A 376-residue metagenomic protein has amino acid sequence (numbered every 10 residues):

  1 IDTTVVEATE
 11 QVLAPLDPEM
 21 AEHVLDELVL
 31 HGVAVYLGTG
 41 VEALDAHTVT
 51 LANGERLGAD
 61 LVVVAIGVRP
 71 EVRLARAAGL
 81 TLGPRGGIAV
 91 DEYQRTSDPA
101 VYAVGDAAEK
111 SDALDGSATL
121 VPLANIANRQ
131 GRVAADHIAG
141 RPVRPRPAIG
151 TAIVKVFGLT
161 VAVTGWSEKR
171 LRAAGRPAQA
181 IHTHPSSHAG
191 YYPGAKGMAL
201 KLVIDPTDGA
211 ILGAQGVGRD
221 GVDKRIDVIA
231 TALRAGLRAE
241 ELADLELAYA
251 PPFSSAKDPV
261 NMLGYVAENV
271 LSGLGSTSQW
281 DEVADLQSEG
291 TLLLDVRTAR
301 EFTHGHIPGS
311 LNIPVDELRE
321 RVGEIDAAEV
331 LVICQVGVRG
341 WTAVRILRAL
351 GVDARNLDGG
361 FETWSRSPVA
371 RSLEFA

Functional and structural regions predicted by a protein language model:
I1-E42, V121-A127, R144-K169, S372-L373: Rossmann-like dinucleotide-binding cores of NAD(P)H-dependent redox enzymes
I1-E7, L293-D295, N356-L357: Short beta-strand "acidic-cap" motif of Rossmann-like dinucleotide-binding folds
E7, L37-T39, D45, P84 (+4 more regions): Short loop/edge segments at beta-strand edges and connector loops that shape dinucleotide/nucleotide cofactor-binding
Q11, E19, R69, A118 (+1 more regions): Residue-level detector of alpha-helix initiation sites
D17, A107-D220, P251-S255, P259-D285 (+1 more regions): Mid-to-C-terminal Rossmann-like scaffold of FAD/NAD(P)H-dependent oxidoreductases
H47-T50, R56-D136, V228, A232: FAD-site-proximal beta/loop scaffold in flavoenzymes
D220-A239: A short, polar/charged loop-to-alpha-helix boundary motif
E240-P251, S255-L292, A299-L331, Q335-A376: Rhodanese-like catalytic fold shared by cysteine-dependent sulfurtransferases and DSP/PTP-type phosphatases
